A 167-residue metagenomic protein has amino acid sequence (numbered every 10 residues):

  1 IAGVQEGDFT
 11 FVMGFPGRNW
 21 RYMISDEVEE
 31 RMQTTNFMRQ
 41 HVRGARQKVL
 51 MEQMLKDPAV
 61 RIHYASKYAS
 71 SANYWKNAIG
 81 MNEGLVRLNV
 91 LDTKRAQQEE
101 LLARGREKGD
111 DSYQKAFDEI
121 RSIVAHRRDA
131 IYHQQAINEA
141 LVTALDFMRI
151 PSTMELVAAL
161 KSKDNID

Functional and structural regions predicted by a protein language model:
I1-D167: Terminal presequence/propeptide segments associated with secretion/organelle targeting and zymogen/polyprotein
